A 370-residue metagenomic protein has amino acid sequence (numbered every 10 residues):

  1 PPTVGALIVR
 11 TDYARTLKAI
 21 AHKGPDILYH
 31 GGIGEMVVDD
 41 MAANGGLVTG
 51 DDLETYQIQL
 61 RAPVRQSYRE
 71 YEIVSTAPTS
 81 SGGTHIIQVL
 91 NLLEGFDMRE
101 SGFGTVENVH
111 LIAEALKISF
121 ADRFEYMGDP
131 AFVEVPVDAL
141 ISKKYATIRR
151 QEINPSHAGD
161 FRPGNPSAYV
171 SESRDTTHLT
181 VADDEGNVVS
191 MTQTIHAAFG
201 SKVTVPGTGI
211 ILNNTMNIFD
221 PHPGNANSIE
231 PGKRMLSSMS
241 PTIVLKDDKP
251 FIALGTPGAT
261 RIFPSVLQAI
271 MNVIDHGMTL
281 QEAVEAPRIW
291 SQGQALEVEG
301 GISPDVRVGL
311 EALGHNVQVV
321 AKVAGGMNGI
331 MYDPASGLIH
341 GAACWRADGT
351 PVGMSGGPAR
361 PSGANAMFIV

Functional and structural regions predicted by a protein language model:
P1-A77, M98: Long, well-ordered, tryptophan-enriched scaffold segments
G5, P63, T79-S80, A168-E172 (+2 more regions): Short Gly/Pro-enriched turn/cap motifs at secondary-structure boundaries
K23, I27-H30, E35, N91 (+1 more regions): Alpha-helical support elements that line or immediately flank enzyme active sites and cofactor-binding pockets
L47-T49, N187-I252, H276, L280: Active-site rim segments in enzyme catalytic domains, especially the processed small/beta chain of N-terminal
L60, S173-T176, S237-M239, G326: Short, small/polar residue-rich loop motifs at catalytic or cofactor-binding pockets
V74-G83, T176-T180, T192-V203, T256-I262: Glycine-rich phosphate/pyrophosphate-binding beta-alpha loops
F96-I195, G207-T208, T215, A321: Internal maturation/activation junctions in enzymes
E185, K233-M235, V266, D275-K322: Extended C-terminal subregions enriched in glycine
